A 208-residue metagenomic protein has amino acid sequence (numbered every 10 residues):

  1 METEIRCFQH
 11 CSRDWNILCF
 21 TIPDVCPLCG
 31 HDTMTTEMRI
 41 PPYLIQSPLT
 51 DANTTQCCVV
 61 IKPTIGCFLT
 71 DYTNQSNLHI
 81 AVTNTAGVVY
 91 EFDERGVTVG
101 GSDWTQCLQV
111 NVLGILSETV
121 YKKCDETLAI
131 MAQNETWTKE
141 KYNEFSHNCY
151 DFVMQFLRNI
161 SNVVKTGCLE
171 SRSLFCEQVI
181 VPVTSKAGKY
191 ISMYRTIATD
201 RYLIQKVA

Functional and structural regions predicted by a protein language model:
M1-Q9, F20, E37, L49-C58: Plant-biased recognition of short, low-complexity, intrinsically disordered N-terminal tails
E2-R13, C19-D32, A132-A208: Activation targets extended, charge/polar-rich intrinsically disordered C-terminal tails
R13-D14, I80: Alpha-helical and coiled-coil interaction segments, frequently adjacent to or embedded within charge-biased
G30-I40: Short Cys/His-rich micro-motifs in 6-15 aa windows
M38, L44, A52-I115: Glycine-rich catalytic cores of cysteine/serine-nucleophile enzymes that process amide/ester linkages in cell-envelope
I80, V88, T127-I130, Q155-N159: Alpha-helical recognition domains of nuclear gene-regulatory proteins
W104-Q106, A129-T136: Surface-exposed beta-strand-to-loop junctions that form interaction patches on eukaryotic regulatory domains
S117-M131: A structural motif
